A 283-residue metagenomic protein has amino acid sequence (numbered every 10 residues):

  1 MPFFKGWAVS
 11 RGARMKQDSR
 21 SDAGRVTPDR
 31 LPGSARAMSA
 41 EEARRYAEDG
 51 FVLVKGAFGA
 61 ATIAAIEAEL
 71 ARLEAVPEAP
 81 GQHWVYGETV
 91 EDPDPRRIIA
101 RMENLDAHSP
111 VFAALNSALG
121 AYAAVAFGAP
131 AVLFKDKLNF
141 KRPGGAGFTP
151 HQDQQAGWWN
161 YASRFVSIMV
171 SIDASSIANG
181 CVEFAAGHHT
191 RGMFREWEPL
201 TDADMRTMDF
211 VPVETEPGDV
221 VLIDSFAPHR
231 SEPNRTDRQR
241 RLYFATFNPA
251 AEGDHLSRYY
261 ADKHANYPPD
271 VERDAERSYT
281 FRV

Functional and structural regions predicted by a protein language model:
P2-D49, K55-P150, A156-W159: Non-heme Fe(II)-dependent double-stranded beta-helix
F3-P32, L73-V76, P80-W84, A227-P228 (+1 more regions): Non-heme Fe(II)/2-oxoglutarate
G59-A60, N139-K141, G145, Q155 (+4 more regions): Short, solvent-exposed loop/turn segments at secondary-structure junctions
V85, P150-D153, W197-T207, Q239 (+1 more regions): Short, surface-exposed loop/helix-turn segments at secondary-structure junctions that function as lids/hinges flanking
P110-V111, Q155-W159, M169-I172, M208-P212 (+1 more regions): Short helix-to-loop capping/linker segments positioned immediately adjacent to catalytic or ligand/cofactor-binding
A129-D136, A146-F148, R164-V170, G180 (+1 more regions): Generic beta-strand structural signal
H151, W159-I177, E214-T215, L222 (+1 more regions): Short, conserved beta-strand element in jelly-roll/cupin
S175-E232, E252, A265-E272: Double-stranded beta-helix
